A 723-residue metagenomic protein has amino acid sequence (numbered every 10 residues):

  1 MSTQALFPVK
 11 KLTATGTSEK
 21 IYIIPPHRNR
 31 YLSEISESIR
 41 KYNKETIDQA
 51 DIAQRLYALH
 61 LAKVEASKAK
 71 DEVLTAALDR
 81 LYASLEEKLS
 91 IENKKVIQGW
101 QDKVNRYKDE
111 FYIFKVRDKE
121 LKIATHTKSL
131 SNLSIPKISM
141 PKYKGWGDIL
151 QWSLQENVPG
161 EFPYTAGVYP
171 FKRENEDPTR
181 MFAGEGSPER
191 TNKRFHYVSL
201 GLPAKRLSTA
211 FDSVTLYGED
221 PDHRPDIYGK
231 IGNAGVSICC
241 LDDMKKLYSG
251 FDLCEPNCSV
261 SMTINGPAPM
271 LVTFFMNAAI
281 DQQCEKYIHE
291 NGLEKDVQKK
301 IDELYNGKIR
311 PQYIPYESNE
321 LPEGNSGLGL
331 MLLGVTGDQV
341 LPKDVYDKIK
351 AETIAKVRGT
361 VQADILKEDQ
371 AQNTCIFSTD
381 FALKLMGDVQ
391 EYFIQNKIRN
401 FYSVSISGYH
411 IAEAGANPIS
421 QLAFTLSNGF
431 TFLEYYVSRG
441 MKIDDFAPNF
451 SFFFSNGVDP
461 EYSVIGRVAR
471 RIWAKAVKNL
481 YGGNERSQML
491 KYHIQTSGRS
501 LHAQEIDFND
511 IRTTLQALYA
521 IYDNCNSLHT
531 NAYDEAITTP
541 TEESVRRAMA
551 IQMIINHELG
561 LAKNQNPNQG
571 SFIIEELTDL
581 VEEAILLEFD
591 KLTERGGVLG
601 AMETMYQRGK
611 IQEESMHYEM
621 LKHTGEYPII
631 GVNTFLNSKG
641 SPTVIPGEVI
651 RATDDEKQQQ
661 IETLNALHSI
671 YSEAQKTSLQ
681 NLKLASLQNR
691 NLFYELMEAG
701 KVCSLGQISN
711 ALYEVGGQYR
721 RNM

Functional and structural regions predicted by a protein language model:
S2-I149: Extended helical scaffolds that flank P-loop GTPase cores
D48-K94, Q98, I288-N306, K442-F452 (+2 more regions): N-terminal leader/propeptide and maturation segments of large enzyme subunits in energy/redox metabolism and hydrolases
Q101, N105-N456, E461-Y462, L480 (+4 more regions): Catalytic alpha/beta active-site cores
Y197-V198, A210, L241-F251, F274-Q282 (+14 more regions): Generic, well-ordered alpha-helical scaffold segments in large soluble proteins
Y287-E290, I349, N396-V404, Y436-N449 (+8 more regions): Flexible, glycine/charged-enriched surface loops at secondary-structure junctions
Q370-C375, I411-N417, F454-E461, Q495-I506 (+5 more regions): Short beta-alpha connecting loops at secondary-structure transitions that line or flank enzyme active sites
R399, G440-F446, G483-T496, Q504-A536 (+4 more regions): Flexible glycine/proline-rich, aromatic-decorated loop/lid segments
N526, E558, A562, A584-S678 (+1 more regions): Intrinsic disorder at enzyme termini
